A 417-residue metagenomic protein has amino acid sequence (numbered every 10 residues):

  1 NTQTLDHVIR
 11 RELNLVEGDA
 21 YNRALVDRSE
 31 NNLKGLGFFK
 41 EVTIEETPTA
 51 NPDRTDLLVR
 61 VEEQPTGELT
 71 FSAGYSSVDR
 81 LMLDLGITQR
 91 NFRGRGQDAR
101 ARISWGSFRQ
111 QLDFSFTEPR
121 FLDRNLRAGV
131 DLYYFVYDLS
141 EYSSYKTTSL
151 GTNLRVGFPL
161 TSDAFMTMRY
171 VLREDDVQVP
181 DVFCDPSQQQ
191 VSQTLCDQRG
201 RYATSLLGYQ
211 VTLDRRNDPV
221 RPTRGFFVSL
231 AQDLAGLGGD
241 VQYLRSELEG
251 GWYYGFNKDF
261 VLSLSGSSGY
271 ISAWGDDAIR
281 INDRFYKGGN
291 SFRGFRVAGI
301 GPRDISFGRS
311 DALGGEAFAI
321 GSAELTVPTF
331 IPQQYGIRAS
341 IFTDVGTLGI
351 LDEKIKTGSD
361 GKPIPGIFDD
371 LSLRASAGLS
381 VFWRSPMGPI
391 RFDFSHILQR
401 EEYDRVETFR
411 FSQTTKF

Functional and structural regions predicted by a protein language model:
N1-S77, G86, R100-R120, A203 (+3 more regions): Periplasmic polypeptide-binding modules associated with outer-membrane biogenesis and secretion
L13, T66-S77, L83-G106, A128-D138 (+4 more regions): Transmembrane beta-strand segments that form the barrel wall of outer-membrane beta-barrel proteins
G35, E68-T70, S76, Q178-I337 (+3 more regions): C-terminal outer-membrane beta-barrel translocator/porin domains of Gram-negative envelope proteins and their
F39-K40, G67-L69, R80, F92-A99 (+6 more regions): Repeated loop/turn-to-beta-strand initiation elements of outer-membrane beta-barrel proteins
Y75-M82, A101-L112, S140-T147, R201 (+3 more regions): Solvent-exposed loop/turn segments connecting transmembrane beta-strands in outer-membrane beta-barrel proteins
L81, W105, Q110-L112, Y134-D138 (+8 more regions): Transmembrane beta-barrel architecture of outer-membrane proteins
Q89-N91, E118-R120, F158, L213-R215 (+6 more regions): Residue-level signature of outer-membrane beta-barrel architecture
L112-R201: Transmembrane beta-barrel wall of Gram-negative outer-membrane proteins
